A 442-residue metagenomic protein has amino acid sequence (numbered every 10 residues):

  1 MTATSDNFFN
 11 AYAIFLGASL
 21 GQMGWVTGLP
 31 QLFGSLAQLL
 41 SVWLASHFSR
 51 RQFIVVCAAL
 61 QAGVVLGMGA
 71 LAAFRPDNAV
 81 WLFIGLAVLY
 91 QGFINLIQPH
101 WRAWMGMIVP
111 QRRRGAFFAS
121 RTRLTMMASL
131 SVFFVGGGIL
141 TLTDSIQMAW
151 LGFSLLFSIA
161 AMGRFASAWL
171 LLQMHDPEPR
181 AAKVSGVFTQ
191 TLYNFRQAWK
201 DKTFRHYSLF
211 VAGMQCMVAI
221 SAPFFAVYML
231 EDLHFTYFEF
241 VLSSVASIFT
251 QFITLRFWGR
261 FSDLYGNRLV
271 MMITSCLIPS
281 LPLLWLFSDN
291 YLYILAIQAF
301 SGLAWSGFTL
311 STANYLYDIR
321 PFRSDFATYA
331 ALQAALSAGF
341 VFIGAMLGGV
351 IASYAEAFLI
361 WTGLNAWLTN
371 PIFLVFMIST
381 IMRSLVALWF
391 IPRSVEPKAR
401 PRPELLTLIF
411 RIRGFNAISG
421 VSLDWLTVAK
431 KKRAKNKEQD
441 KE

Functional and structural regions predicted by a protein language model:
M1-L36, S41, Q61, L66-G67 (+4 more regions): Helix-loop boundary and gating motifs at the non-cytosolic
A11-F15, V42-H47, G69-F74, S129-L151 (+1 more regions): Transmembrane alpha-helix termini and helix-breaking/packing motifs in multi-pass membrane transporters
A37-Q52, L140, I253-G266, A352: Helix-to-loop junctions at the C-terminal end of transmembrane segments in multipass secondary transporters
Q52-M68, A161, L269-L284, T380: Structural signature of the two symmetry-related core transmembrane helices
A70-A87, L284-Q298: Helix-loop junctions at membrane interfaces in 12-TM secondary transporters
I94-V109, G307-F322: Intracellular juxtamembrane helix-capping segments at the cytosolic ends of symmetry-related transmembrane helices
F153, G163-S185, D263, W389-P403: Helix-loop junctions on the cytosolic side of multi-pass membrane transporters, especially the intracellular loop
H175-L209, P397-E442: Juxtamembrane intracellular "pre-TM" segments in multi-pass secondary transporters
